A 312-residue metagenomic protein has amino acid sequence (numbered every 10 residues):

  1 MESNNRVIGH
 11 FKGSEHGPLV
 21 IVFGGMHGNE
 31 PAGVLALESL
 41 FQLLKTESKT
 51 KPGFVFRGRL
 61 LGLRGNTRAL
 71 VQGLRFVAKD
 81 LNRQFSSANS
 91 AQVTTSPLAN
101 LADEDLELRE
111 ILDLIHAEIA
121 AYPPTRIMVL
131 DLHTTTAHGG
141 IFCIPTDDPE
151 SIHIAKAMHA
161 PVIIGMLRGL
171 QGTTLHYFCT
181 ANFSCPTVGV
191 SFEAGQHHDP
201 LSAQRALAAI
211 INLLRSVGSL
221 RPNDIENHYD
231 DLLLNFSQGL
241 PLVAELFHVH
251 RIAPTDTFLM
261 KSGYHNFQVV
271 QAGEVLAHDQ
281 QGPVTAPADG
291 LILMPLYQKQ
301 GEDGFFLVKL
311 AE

Functional and structural regions predicted by a protein language model:
M1-E312: Structured catalytic-domain cores with a bias toward divalent-metal coordination
